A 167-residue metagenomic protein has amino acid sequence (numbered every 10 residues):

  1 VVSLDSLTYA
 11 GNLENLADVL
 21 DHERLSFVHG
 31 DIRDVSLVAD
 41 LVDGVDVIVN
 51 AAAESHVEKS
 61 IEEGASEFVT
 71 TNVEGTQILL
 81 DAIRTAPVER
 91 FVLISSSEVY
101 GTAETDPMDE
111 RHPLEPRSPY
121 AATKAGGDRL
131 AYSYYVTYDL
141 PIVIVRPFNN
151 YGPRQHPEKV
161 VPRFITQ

Functional and structural regions predicted by a protein language model:
V1-N150: N-terminal Rossmann-like NAD(P)+-binding domain of SDR-like oxidoreductases, especially those catalyzing
L37, F164-Q167: Short, intrinsically disordered, charge-balanced linker/junction segments flanking boundaries in proteins
A125, N150-R163: Glycine/proline-rich active-site loop of Rossmann-fold NAD(P)-dependent oxidoreductases
